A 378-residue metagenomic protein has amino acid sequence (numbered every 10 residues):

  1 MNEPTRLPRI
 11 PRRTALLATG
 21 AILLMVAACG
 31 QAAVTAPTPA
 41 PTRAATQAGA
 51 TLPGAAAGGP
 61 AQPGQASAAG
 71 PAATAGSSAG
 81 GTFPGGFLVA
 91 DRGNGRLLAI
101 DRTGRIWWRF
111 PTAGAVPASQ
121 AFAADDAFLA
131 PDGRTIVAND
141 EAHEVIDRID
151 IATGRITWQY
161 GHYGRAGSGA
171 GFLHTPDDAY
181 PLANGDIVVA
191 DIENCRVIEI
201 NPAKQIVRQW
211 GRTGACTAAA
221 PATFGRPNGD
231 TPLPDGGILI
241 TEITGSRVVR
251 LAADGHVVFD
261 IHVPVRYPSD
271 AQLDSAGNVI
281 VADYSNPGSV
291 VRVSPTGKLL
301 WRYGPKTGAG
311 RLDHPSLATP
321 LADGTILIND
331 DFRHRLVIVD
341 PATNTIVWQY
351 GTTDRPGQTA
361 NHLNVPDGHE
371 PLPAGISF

Functional and structural regions predicted by a protein language model:
M1-N2, T343: Generic cytosolic/nucleocytoplasmic N-terminal low-complexity/intrinsically disordered segments
E3-A18: Bacterial N-terminal signal peptides that target proteins for export
M25-A28: C-terminal motif of bacterial Sec signal peptides marking the signal peptidase cleavage site
G30-A32: Bacterial signal peptide processing site
A36-G76: Post-signal peptide N-terminal segment of mature Sec-exported envelope proteins
G54, G59, G70-F378: Histidine-/acidic-rich catalytic cores in large beta-rich domains
